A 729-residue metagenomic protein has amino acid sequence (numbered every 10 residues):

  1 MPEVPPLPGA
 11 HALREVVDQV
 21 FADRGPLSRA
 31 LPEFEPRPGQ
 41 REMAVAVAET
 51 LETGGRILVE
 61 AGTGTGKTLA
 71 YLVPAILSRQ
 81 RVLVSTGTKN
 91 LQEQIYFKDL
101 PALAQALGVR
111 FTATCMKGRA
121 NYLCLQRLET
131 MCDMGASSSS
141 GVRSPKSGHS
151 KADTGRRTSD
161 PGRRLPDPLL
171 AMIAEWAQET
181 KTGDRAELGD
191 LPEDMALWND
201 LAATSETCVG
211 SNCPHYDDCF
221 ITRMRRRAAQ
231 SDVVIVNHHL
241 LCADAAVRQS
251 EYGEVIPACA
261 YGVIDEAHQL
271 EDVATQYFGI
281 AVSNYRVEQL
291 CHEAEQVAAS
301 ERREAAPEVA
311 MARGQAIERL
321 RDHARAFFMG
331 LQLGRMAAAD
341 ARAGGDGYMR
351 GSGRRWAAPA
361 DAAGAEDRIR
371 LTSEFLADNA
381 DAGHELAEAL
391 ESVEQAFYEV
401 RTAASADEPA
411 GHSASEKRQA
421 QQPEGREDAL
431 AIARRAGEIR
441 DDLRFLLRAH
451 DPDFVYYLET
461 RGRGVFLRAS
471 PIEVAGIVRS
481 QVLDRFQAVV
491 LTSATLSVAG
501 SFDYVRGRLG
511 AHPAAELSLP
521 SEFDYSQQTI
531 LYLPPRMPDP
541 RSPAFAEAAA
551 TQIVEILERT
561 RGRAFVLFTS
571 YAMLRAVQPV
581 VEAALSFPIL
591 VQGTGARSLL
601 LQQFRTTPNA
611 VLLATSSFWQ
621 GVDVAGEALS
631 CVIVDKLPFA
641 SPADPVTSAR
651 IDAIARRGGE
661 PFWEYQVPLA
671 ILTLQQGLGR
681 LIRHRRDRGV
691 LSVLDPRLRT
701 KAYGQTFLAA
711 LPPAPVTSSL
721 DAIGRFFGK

Functional and structural regions predicted by a protein language model:
M1-A30, T63, Q80-V82, T86-S139 (+11 more regions): A substrate-engagement module of RecA-like helicase motors
A48-E49, T68-R81, K98-A102: Walker A/P-loop NTP-binding motif
E52-Y71: Walker A/P-loop
L77, E93, S205-T207, S211-E388 (+1 more regions): Signature of the SF2 helicase/ATPase Hel1-core->accessory helical subdomain module
V82-T88, V490-T492, R563-T569, S692-L694: Conserved RecA-like ASCE P-loop NTPase motor core of nucleic-acid helicases/translocases
W198-V234, C242-G253, L386, V393-E408 (+6 more regions): A contiguous, basic/glycine-rich beta-loop/short-helix subdomain that forms a polymer-engagement track
P534-A544, T594-L698: Conserved RecA-like P-loop NTPase helicase motor core
T569-G593: Conserved helicase motor "Helicase C" RecA-like lobe of SF1/SF2 P-loop NTPases
